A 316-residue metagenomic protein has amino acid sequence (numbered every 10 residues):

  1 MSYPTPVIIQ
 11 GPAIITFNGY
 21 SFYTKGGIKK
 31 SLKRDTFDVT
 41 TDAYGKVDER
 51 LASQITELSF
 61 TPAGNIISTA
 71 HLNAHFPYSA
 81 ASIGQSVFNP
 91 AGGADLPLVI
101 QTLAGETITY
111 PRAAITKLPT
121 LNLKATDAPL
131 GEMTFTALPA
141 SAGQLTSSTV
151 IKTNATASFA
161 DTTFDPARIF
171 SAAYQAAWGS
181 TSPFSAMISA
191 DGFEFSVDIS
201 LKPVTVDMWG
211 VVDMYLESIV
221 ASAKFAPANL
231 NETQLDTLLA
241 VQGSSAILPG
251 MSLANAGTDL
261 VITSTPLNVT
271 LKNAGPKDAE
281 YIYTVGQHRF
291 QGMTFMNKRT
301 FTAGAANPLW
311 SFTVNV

Functional and structural regions predicted by a protein language model:
M1-V316: Signature of extracytoplasmic/envelope-associated structural regions
